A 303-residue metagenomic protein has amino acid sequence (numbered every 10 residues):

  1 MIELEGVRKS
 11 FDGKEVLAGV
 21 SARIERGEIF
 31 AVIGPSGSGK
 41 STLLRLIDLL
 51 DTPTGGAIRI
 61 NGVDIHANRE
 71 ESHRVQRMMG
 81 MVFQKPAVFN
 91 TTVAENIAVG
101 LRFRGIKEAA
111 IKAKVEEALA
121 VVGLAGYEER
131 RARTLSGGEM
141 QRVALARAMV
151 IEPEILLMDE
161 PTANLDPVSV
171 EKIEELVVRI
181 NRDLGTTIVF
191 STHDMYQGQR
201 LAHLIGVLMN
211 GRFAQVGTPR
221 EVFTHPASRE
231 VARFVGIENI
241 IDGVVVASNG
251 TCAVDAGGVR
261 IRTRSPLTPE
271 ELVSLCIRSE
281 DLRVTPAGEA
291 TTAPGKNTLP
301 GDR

Functional and structural regions predicted by a protein language model:
D48: Helix-to-loop junction immediately C-terminal to a conserved catalytic motif
I65-G80, F103, V222-P226: ABC ATPase NBD coupling module
R102, A109-Y127, V178: Conserved ABC ATPase "signature" region
R131-L135, E139: Conserved ABC ATPase signature
E152: Conserved catalytic motifs of ABC-family nucleotide-binding domains
L156-D159: Catalytic Walker B motif of ABC-type/P-loop ATPase nucleotide-binding domains
G258-R303: Glycine/charge-rich catalytic "coupling/switch" loops of P-loop NTPases
